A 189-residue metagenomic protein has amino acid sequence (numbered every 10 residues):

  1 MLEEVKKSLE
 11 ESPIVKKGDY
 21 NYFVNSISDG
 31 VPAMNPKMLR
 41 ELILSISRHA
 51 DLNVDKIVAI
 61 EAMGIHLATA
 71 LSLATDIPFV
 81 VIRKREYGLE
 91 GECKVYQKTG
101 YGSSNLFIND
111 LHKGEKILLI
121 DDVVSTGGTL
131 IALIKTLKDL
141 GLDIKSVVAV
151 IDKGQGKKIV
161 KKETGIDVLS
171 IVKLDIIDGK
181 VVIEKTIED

Functional and structural regions predicted by a protein language model:
M1-N53: Active-site-facing substrate-recognition patch
L2, K135-D189: PRPP-dependent phosphoribosyltransferase catalytic core
R40-K94: Conserved PRPP/pyrophosphate-binding segment of the phosphoribosyltransferase/PRPP-pathway fold
N53, K113, G141-D143: Short loop/turn motifs at secondary-structure junctions
D55-K56, K116-L118: Structural motif
D76-I117, E184: Short, glycine/charge-rich flexible loops or terminal/linker lids adjacent to PRPP-binding catalytic cores
D122, G127: Conserved G/P- and acidic residue-centered "switch" motifs that form tight phosphate/ATP-binding loops in soluble
A132: Glycine-rich phosphate-binding loops that contact phosphosugars or nucleotide phosphates
